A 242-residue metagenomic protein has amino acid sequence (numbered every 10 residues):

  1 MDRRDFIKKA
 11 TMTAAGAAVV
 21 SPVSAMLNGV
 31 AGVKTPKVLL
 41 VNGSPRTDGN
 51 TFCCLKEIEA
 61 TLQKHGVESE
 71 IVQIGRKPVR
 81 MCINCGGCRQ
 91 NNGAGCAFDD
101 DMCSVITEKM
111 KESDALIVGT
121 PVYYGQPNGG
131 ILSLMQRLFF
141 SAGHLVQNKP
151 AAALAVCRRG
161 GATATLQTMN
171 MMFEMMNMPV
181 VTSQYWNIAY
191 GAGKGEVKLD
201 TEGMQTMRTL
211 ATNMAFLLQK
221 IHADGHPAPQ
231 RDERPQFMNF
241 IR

Functional and structural regions predicted by a protein language model:
M1-D5, A17-V33: N-terminal twin-arginine translocation
A10-A18: Sec-dependent signal peptide hydrophobic core
P36, A97-Y185: Helix-loop-strand module that forms the ligand-binding subsite of alpha/beta enzymes
P36-L62: N-terminal beta1-alpha1 ligand-phosphate binding loop
E68-K77: A short beta-strand-loop structural module common to alpha/beta enzyme folds
K77-M110, M238-I241: Cysteine-cluster motifs in flexible loop/terminal segments that predominantly coordinate metals
P179-R242: Glycine-rich phosphate/pyrophosphate-binding loop and the adjoining helix
